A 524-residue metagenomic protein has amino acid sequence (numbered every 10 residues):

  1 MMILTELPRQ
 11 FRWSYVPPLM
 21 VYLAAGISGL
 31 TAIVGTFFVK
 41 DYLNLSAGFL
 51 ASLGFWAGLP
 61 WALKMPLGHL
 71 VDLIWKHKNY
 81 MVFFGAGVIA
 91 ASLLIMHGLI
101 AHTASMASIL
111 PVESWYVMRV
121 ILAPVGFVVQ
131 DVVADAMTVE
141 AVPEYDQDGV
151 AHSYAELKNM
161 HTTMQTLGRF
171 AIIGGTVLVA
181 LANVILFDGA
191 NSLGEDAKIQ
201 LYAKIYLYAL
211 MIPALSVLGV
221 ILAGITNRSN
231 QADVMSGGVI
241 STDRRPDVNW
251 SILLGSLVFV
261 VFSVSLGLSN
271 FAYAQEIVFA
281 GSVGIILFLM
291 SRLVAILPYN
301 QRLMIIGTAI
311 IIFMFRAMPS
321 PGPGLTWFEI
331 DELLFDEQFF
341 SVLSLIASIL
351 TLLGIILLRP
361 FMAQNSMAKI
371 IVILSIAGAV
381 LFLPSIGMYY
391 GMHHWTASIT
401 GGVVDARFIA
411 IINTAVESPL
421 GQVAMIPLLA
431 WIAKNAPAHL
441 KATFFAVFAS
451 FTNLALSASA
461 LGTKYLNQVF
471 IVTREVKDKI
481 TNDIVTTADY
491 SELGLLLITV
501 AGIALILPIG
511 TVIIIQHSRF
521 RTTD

Functional and structural regions predicted by a protein language model:
M1-W13, S105-A107, P111-V117, A141-P321 (+1 more regions): Intracellular loop-helix junctions on the cytosolic face of multi-pass helical membrane proteins
M1-W61, L122, F262-F271, Q275 (+3 more regions): Helix-loop boundary and gating motifs at the non-cytosolic
L19, A51, F83, N159-T162 (+6 more regions): Conserved glycine-rich helix-kink/hinge and helix-boundary motifs of the Major Facilitator Superfamily
V21-Y22, F55-W61, W115-L186, M318-P319 (+3 more regions): Substrate-agnostic recognition of the 12-TM MFS/MFS-like secondary transporter fold
W61-H77, F187, L353-I373, N467: Helix-to-loop junctions at the C-terminal end of transmembrane segments in multipass secondary transporters
H69-W75, I100-M106, I173-Q200, S263-Y273 (+2 more regions): Transmembrane alpha-helix termini and helix-breaking/packing motifs in multi-pass membrane transporters
Y80-F84, I205, M367-I373, L496: Juxtamembrane helix-start motifs in multi-pass secondary transporters
F84-L110, I376-V403: C-terminal ends and interior cores of transmembrane alpha-helices in multi-pass membrane transporters/permeases
